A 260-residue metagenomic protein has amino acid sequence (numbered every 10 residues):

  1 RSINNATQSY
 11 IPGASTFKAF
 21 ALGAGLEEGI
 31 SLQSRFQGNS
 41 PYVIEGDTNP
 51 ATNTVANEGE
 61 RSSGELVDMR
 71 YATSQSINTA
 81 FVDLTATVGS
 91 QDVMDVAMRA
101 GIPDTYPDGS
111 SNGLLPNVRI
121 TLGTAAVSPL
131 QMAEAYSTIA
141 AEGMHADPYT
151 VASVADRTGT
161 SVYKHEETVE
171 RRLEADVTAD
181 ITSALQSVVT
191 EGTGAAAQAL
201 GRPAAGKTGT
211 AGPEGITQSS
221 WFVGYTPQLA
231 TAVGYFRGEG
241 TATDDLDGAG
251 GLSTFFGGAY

Functional and structural regions predicted by a protein language model:
R1-G13, F17, Y71, A126-Y260: A penicillin-recognizing enzyme superfamily signal
S2-F20, E28, L32-N39, V67 (+1 more regions): Short active-site loop at a secondary-structure junction that contains or immediately precedes the catalytic residue(s)
L22-G23, A133: Short, hydrophobic alpha-helix immediately C-terminal to the catalytic nucleophile
A24, E28-L32, V88, D92 (+4 more regions): A generic secondary-structure signal for well-formed alpha-helical elements
I30-V93, N117, H145, R157-S187: Conserved catalytic neighborhood of penicillin-recognizing serine enzymes
Q33-R35, T105-L115, R119, A146-A152 (+1 more regions): Surface-exposed patches in mature extracellular/periplasmic domains of secreted proteins
E45-S62, Y106-L114, A242-A259: Surface-exposed intrinsically disordered loops and tails
N49-N57, G89-E134: Mid-domain, small-residue-enriched loop/turn segments at the edges of structured enzyme/sensor domains
